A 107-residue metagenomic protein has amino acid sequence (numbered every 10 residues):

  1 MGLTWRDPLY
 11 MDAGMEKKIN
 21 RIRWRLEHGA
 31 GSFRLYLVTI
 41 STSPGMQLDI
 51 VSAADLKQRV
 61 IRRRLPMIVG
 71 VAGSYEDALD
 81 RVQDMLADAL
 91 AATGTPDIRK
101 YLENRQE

Functional and structural regions predicted by a protein language model:
M1-L26: Negatively charged, low-complexity tracts enriched in Asp/Glu with abundant Ser/Thr
T4, P8, N20, V60 (+2 more regions): Generic, low-specificity signal for short hydrophobic/alpha-helical stretches with a mild N-terminal bias, encompassing
W24, R59-I61, E103: Hydrophobic alpha-helical segments, principally membrane-spanning helices and signal/leader peptides
H28-S32, S74: Short acidic/polar alpha-helix capping motifs at helix-coil junctions
G31-M67: Short aromatic-glycine-(Arg/Gly/Cys) micro-motifs in beta-strand/loop hairpins
R63-Q106: Short, compact, well-ordered microdomains
